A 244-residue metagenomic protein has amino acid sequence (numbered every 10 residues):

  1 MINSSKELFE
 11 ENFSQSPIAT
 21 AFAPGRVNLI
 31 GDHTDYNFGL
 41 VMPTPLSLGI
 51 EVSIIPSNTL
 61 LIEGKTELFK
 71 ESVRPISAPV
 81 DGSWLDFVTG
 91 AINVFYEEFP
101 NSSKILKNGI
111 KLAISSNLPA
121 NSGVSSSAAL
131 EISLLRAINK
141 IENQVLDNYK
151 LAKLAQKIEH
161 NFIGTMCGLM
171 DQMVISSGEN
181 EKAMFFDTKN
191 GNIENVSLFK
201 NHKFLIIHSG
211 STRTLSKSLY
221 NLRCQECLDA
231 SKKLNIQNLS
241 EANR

Functional and structural regions predicted by a protein language model:
M1-A21, N37-L40, V73-F199: Gly/Ser-rich oxyanion-binding loop with an adjacent helix/lid that shapes the negatively charged ligand pocket
M1-R26, E51-S83, E97, K182-R244: C-terminal nucleotide
H33: N-terminal cofactor/phosphate-binding cores enriched in small/glycine residues, especially glycine-rich loops such as
Y36-F38, N235-I236: Short amphipathic alpha-helical segments with coiled-coil-like heptad repeat character
F38-P45, R223-C224: Short Gly/aromatic-enriched secondary-structure transition segments
P43-T44, S53-P56, S103-K104: Short, charge-rich binding segments
S47, K107, H202-F204: A general secondary-structure signal for short beta-strands and their flanking turns/coil in non-transmembrane regions
